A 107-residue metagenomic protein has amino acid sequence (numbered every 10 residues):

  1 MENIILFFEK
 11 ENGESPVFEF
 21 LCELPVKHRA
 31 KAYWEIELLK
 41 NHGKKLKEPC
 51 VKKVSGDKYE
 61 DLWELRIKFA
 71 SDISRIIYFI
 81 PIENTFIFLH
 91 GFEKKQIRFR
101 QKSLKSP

Functional and structural regions predicted by a protein language model:
M1-I73, I82-T85, E93-P107: Basic, Lys/Arg-enriched alpha-helical interface segments
L89: Conserved catalytic cores of phosphodiester-cleaving nucleases, focusing on short active-site segments
